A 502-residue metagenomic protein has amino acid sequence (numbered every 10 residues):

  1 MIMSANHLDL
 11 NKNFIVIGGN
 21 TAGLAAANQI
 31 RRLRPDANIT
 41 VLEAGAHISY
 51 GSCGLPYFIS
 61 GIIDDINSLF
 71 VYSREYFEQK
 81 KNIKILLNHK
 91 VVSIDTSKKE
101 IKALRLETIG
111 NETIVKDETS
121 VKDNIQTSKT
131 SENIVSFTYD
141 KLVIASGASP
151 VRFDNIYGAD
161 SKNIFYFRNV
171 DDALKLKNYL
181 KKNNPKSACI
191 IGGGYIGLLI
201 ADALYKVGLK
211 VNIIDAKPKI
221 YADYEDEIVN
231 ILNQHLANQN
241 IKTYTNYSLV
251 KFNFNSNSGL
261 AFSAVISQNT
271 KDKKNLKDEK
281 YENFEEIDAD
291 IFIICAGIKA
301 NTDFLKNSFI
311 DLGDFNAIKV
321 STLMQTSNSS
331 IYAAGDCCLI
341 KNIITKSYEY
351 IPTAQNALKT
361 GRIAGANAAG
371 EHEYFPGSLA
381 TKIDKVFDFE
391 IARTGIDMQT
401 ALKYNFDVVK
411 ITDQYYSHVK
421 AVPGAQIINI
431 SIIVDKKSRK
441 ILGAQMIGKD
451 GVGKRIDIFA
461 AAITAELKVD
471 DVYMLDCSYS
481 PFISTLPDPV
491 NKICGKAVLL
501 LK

Functional and structural regions predicted by a protein language model:
I2-I83, A201-Y224: Beta1-alpha1 glycine-rich phosphate/pyrophosphate-binding loop at the start of Rossmann-like nucleotide-binding domains
L10, I17-T21, A25-D36, L42-G45 (+3 more regions): Flexible, glycine-rich terminal cap/loop adjacent to redox cofactors in electron-transfer oxidoreductases
V16, N20-L24, A46, A148-P150 (+4 more regions): Residue-level detector of alpha-helix initiation sites
L69-F70, S187-C189, Y195-F254, T353-N356 (+1 more regions): Rossmann-like dinucleotide-binding cores of NAD(P)H-dependent redox enzymes
E78-I109, D123-S131, F137, K206-T322: A Rossmann-like FAD-binding core segment of flavoenzymes
K141-V207, K242-T243, D314, K319-T322: Glycine-rich dinucleotide-binding loop and its adjacent helix/turn
D160-K181, K277-K280, E286-I363, I458 (+1 more regions): FAD-site-proximal beta/loop scaffold in flavoenzymes
C337-G395, P487-A497: A conserved FAD-binding loop/helix module that cradles the flavin
